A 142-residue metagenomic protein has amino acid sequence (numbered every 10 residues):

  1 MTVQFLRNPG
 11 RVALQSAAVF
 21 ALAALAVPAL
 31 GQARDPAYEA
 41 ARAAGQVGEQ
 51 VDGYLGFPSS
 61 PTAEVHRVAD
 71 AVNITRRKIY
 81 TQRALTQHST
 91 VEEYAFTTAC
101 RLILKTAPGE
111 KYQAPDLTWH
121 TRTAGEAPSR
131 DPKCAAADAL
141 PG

Functional and structural regions predicted by a protein language model:
V3-A18: Bacterial N-terminal signal peptides that target proteins for export
A26-P28: N-terminal signal peptide c-region/cleavage motif recognized by signal peptidases
Q32-A44, G48-E49, G56-R67, A95-G142: Amphipathic, charged alpha-helical segments and their helix-to-coil junctions in extracytoplasmic/peripheral assemblies
V68, I79-T98: Surface-exposed patches in mature extracellular/periplasmic domains of secreted proteins
